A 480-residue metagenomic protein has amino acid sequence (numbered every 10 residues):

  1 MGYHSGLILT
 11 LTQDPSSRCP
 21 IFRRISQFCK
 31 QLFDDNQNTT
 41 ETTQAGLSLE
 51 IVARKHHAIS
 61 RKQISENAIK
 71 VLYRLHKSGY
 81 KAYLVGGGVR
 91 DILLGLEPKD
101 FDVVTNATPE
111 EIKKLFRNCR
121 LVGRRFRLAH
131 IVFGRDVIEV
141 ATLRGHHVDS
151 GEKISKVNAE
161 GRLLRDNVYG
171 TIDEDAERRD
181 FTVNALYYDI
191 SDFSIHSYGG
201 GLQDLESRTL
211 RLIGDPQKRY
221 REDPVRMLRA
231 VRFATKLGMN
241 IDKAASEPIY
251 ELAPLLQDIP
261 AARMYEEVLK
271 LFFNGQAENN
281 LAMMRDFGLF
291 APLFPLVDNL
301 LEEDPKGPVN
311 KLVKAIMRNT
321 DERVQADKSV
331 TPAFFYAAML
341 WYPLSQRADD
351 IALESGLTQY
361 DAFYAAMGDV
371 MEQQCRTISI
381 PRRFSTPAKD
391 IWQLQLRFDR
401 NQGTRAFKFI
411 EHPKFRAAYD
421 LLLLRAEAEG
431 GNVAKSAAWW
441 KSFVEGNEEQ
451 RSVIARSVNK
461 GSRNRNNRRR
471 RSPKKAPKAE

Functional and structural regions predicted by a protein language model:
G2-E480: Catalytic cores of the polymerase beta-like nucleotidyltransferase superfamily and closely associated nucleotide
